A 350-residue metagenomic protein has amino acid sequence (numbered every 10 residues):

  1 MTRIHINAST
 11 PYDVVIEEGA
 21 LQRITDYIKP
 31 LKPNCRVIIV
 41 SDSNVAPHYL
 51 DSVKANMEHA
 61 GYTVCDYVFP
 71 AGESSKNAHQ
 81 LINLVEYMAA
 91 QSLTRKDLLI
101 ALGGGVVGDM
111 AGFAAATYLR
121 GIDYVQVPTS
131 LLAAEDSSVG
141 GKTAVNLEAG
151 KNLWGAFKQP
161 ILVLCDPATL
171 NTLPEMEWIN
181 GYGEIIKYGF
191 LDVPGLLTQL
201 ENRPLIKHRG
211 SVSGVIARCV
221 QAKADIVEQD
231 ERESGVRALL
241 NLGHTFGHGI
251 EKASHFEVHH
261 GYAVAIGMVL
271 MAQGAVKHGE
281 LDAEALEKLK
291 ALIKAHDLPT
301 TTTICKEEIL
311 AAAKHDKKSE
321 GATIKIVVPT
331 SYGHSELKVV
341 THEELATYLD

Functional and structural regions predicted by a protein language model:
M1-D97: ATP/NTP phosphate-donor binding region
V15, F113-R203: A glycine/threonine-rich phosphate-anchoring loop and its flanking beta-alpha core in nucleotide/phosphate-binding
L84, A111-A115, I185, I250 (+1 more regions): Buried hydrophobic packing segments
V85-L102, A111-Q126: Non-catalytic interfacial helical region
V106-F113, A134-E135, G249: Short glycine/serine/threonine-rich phosphate/pyrophosphate-binding segments that cradle anionic phosphate groups
G183, E280-D350: C-terminal charged capping/lid subdomain of soluble metabolic enzymes
Q199-E307: Active-site segments that bind and position negatively charged phosphate/pyrophosphate groups
